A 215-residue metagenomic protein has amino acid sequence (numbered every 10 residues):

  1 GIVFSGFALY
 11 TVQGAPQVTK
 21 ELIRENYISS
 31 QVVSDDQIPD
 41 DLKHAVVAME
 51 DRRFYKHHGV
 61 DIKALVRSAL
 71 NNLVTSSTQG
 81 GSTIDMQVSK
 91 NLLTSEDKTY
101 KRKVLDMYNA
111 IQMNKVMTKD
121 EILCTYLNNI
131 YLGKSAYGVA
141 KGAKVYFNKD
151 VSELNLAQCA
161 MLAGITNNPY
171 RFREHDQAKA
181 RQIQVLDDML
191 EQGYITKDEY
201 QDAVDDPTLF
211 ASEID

Functional and structural regions predicted by a protein language model:
G1-D215: Juxtamembrane regions of bacterial inner-membrane/periplasmic proteins, predominantly the peptidoglycan biogenesis
